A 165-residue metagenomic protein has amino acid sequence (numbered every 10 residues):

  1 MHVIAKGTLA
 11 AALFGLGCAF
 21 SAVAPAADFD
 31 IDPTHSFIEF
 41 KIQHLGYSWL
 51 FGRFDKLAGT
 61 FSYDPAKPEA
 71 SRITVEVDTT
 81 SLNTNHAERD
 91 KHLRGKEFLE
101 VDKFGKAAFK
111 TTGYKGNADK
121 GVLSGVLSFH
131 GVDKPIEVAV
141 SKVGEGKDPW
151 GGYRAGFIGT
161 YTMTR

Functional and structural regions predicted by a protein language model:
M1-G7: Positively charged n-region of N-terminal signal peptides that target proteins for export
V3, L16, I31-P33: Short linear motifs in intrinsically disordered/low-complexity regions
A5, A22-V23: Mature-chain termini and adjacent capping regions
T8-A19: Bacterial N-terminal signal peptides
A24-R165: Low-complexity, acidic/polar, glycine-enriched regions of mature
